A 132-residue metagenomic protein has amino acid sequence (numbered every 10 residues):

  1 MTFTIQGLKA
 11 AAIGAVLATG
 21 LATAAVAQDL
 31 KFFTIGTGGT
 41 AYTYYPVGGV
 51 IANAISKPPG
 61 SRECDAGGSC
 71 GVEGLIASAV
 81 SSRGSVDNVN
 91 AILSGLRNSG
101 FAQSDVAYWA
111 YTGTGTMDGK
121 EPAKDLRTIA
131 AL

Functional and structural regions predicted by a protein language model:
M1-I13, T19: Bacterial N-terminal signal peptides that target proteins for export
G14-A15, A25: Cleavable N-terminal signal peptides
L21-A27: Sec/Tat signal peptide C-region and signal peptidase I cleavage site
Q28-L132: Short, glycine-/small- and polar/acidic-enriched structural segments that line small-molecule recognition paths
